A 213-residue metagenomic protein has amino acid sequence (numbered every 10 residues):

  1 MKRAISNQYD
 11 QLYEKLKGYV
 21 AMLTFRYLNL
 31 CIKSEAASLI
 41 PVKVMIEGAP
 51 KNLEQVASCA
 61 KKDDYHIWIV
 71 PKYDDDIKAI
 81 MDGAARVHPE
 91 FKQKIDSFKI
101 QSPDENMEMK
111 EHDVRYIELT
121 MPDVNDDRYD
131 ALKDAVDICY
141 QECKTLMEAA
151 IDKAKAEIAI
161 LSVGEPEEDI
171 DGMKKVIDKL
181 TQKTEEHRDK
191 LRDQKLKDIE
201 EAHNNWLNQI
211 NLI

Functional and structural regions predicted by a protein language model:
M1-A79: A positional/architectural concept
E47-D63, N106-D113, I160-G172: Flexible hinge/switch segments at interdomain interfaces of large molecular machines
K72-D74, D96-F98, P122: Beta-hairpin (beta-strand-turn-beta-strand) motif
D74-K94: Glycine-rich active-site/cofactor-binding loop and its immediate structural neighborhood
H88, K92-M109: N-terminal intrinsically disordered, cationic/polar leader segments that include organellar targeting peptides
D113-I213: Positively charged, low-complexity, intrinsically disordered RNA-binding extensions
